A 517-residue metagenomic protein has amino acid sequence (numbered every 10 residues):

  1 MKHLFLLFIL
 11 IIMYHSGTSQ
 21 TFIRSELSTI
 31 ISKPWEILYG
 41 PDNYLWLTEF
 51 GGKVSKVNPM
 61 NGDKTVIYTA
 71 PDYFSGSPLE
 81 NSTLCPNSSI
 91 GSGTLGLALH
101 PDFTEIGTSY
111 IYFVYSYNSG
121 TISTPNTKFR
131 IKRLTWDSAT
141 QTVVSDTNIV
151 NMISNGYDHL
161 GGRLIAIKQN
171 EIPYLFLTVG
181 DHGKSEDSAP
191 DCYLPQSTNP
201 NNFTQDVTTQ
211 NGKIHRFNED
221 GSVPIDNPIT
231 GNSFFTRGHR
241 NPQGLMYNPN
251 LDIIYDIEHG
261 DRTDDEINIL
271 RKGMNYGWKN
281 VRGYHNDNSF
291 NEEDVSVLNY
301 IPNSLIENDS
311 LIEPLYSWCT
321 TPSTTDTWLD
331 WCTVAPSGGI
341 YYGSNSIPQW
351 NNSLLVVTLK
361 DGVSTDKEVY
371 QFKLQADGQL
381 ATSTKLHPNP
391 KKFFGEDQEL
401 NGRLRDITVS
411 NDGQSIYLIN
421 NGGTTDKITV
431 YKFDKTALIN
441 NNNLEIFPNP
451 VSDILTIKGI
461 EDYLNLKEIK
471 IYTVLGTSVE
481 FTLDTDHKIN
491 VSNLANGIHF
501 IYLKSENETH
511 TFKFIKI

Functional and structural regions predicted by a protein language model:
M1-T21, T511: Bacterial Sec-dependent N-terminal signal peptides
H15-T18, N441-F447, V451-I517: C-terminal outer-membrane/trafficking sorting elements
Q20-S185, I253-G260, C332-L380, N411-K432: Acidic, Gly/Ser/Thr-rich repeat motifs that build Ca2+-stabilized beta-propeller blades
W35, L404-R405: Repeated scaffold domains used in trafficking and secretory/extracellular systems, primarily beta-propellers
G40, P59, N218-E219, P249 (+2 more regions): Short, acidic, Ser/Thr-enriched surface-loop or helix-capping motifs
N61, S138, G221, L251 (+4 more regions): Short coil turn/linker residues within repeat-based beta-strand modules
T65, Y276, T429, V479 (+1 more regions): Short beta-strand segments
S75-T94, D102-I106, G180-K392, E399-G402 (+3 more regions): Beta-propeller domain segments
